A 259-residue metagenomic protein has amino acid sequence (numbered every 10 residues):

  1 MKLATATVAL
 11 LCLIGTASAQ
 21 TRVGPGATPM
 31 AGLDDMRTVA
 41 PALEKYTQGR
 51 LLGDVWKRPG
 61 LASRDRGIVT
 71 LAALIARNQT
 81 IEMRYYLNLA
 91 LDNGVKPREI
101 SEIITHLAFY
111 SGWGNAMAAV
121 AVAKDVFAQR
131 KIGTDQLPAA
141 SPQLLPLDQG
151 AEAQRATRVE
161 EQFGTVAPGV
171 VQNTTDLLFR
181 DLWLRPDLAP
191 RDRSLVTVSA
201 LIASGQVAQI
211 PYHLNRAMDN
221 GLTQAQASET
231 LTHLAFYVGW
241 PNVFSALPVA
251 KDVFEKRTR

Functional and structural regions predicted by a protein language model:
M1-A4: Positively charged n-region of N-terminal signal peptides that target proteins for export
A6-G15: Bacterial N-terminal signal peptides
Q20-R64, R77, R84-N88, D92 (+4 more regions): Acidic, glycine/proline-rich low-complexity segments that act as flexible tails and inter-domain linkers
A42, T70-I81, A203-S204: Alpha-helical bundle segments that constitute or directly flank the non-heme di-iron/ferroxidase center
R66-L74, I103-I104, R193-L201, T230-L234: Short, structured motif recognition centered on aromatic/hydrophobic residues
V95-E99: Winged helix-turn-helix DNA-binding recognition segment
L107-Y110, F127: Hydrophobic alpha-helical segments and helix pairs
N115-A116, Q206, Q226-S245: Preference for long, well-ordered alpha-helical segments
